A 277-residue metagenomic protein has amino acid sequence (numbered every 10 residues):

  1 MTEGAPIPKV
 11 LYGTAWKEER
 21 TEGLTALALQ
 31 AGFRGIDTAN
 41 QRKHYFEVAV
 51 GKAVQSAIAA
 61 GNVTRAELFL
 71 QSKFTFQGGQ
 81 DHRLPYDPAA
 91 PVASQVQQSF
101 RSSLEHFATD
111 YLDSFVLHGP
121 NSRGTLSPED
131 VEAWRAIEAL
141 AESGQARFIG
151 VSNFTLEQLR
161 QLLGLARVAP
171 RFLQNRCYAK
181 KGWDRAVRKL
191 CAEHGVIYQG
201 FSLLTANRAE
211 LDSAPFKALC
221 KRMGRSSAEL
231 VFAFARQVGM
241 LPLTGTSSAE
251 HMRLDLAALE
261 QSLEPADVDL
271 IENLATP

Functional and structural regions predicted by a protein language model:
M1-S72, E132, A136: N-terminal binding-site loop/beta-alpha segment at the start of enzyme catalytic domains that lines or forms
T2, L27-Q30, G51-F69, L104-D110 (+3 more regions): Acidic (Asp/Glu)-rich catalytic clusters
P8-R20, H82-S94, S122-S127: Active-site mouth loops of central-metabolism enzymes
K17-L29, A89-H106, E157-R160, G182-W183: Short, acidic/polar
F33, T109-L112, A146, P170: A structural motif
A66-A93, H118: Structural motif corresponding to the early beta-alpha repeats
E105-T125: Active-site groove signature of glycoside hydrolases
G119-P277: Beta/alpha (TIM)-barrel catalytic core signal, keyed to glycine-rich beta->alpha loops juxtaposed to Asp/Glu that bind
